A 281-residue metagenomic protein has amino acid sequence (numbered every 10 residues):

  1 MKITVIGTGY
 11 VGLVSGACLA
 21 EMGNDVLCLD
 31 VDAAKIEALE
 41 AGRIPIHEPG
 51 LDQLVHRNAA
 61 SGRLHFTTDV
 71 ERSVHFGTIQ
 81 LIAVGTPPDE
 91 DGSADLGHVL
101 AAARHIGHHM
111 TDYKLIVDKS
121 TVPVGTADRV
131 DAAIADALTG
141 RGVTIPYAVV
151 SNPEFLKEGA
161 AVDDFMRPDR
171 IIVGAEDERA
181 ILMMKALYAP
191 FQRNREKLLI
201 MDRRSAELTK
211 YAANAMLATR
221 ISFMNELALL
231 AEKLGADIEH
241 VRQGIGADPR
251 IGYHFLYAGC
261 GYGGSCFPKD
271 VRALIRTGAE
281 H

Functional and structural regions predicted by a protein language model:
M1-H281: Structural/interface elements that position substrates and couple domains in central-metabolism enzymes
